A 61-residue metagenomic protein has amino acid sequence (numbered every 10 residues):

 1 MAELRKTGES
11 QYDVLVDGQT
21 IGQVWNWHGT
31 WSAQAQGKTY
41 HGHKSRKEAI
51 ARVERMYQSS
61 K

Functional and structural regions predicted by a protein language model:
M1-D17, R46: Negatively charged, low-complexity tracts enriched in Asp/Glu with abundant Ser/Thr
V16-T39: Short aromatic-glycine-(Arg/Gly/Cys) micro-motifs in beta-strand/loop hairpins
H28, Q34-A35, H43-S60: A short, charged, amphipathic alpha-helix used as a generic interaction element across diverse proteins
